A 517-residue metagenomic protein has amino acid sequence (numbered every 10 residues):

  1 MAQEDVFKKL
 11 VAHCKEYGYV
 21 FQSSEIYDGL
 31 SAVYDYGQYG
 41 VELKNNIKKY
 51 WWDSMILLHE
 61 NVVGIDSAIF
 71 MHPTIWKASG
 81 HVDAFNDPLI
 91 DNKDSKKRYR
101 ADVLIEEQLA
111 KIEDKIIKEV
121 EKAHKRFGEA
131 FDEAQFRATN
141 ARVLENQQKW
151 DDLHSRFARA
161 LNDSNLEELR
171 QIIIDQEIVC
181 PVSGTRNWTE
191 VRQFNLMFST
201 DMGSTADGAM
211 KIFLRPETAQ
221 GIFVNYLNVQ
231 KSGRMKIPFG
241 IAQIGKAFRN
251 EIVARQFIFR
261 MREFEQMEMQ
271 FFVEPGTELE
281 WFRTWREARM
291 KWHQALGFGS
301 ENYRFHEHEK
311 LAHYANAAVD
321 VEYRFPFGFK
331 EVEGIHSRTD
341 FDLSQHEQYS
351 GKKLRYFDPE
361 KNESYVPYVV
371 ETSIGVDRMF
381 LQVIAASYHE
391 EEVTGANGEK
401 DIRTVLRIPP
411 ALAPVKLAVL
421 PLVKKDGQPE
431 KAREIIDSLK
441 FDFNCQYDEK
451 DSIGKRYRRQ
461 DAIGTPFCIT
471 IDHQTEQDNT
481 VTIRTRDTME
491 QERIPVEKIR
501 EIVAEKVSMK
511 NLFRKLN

Functional and structural regions predicted by a protein language model:
M1-N517: NTP/phosphate- and nucleic-acid-binding module
